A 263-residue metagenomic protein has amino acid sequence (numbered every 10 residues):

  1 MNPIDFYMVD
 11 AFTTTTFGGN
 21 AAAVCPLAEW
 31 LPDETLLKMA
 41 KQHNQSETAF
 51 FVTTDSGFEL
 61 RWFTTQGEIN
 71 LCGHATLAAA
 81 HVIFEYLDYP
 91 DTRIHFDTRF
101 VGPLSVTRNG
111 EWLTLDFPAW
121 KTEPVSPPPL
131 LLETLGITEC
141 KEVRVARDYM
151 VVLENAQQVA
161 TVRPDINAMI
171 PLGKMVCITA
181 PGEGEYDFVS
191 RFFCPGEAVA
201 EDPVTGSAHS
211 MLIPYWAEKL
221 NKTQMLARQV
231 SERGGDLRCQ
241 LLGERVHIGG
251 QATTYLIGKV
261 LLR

Functional and structural regions predicted by a protein language model:
M1-L71, L77-R263: Active-site proximal loop and beta-alpha junction motif in alpha/beta enzyme cores
